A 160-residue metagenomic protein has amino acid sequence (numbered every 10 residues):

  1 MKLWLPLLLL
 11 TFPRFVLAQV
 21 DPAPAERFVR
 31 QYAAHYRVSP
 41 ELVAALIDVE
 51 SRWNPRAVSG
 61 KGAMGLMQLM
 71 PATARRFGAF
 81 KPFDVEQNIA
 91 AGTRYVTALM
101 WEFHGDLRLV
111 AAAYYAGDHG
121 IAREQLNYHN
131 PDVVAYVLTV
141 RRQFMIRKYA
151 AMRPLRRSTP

Functional and structural regions predicted by a protein language model:
M1-L3: Positively charged n-region of N-terminal signal peptides that target proteins for export
L5-P6, V16: Cleavable N-terminal signal peptides
L17-P160: Catalytic glycan-binding domains that act on GlcNAc-containing polysaccharides
